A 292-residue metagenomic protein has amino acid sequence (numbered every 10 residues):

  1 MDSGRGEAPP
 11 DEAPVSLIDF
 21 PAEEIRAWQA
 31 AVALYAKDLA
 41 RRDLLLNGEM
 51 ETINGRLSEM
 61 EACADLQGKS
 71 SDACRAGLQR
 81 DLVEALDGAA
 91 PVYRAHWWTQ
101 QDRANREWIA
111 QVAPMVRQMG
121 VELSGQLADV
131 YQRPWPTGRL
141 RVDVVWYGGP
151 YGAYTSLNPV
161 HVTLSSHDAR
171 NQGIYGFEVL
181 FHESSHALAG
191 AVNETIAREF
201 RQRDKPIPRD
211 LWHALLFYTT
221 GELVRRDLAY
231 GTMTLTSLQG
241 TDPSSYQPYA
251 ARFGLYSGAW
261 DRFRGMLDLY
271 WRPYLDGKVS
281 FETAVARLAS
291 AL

Functional and structural regions predicted by a protein language model:
M1-E49, N54, V192-N193, F200-D261: Post-HExxH zinc-binding segment in Zn-dependent metallohydrolases
V15-Q111, S124: Long, mid-chain structured domain cores
E61, D65, S71, S124-G125 (+1 more regions): Active-site scaffold of zinc-dependent metalloenzymes
Q100-L157: Auxiliary, metal-adjacent structural segments of Zn-dependent hydrolase domains
L127, Y131-W135, L188, V192 (+6 more regions): Sec/Tat-exported extracytoplasmic proteins
H161-Q172, T195-I207: Short helix/strand-bridging catalytic loops that position acidic/His residues to coordinate divalent metals and engage
I174-E194: Active-site recognition of the HExxH zinc-binding catalytic motif
T236-L292: Pan-zinc metallopeptidase signature
